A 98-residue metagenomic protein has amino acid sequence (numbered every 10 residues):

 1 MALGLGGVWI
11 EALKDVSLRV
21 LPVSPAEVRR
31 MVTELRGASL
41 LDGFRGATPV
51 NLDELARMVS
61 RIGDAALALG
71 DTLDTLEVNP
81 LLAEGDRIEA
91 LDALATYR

Functional and structural regions predicted by a protein language model:
M1-R98: ATP-dependent carboxylate/acyl-activation modules
